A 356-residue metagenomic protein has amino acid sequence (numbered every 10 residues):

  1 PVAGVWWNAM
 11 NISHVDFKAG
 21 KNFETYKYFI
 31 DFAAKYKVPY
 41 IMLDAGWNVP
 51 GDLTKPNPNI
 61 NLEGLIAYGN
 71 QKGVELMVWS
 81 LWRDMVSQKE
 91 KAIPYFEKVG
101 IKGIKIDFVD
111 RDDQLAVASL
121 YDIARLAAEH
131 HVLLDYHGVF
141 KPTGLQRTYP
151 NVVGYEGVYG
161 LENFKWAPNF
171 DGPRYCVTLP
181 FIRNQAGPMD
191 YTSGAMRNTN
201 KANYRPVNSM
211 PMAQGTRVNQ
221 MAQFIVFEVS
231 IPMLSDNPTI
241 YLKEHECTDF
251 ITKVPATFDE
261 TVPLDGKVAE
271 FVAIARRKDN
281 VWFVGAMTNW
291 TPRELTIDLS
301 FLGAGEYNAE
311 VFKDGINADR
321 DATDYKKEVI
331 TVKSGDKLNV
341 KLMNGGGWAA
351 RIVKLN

Functional and structural regions predicted by a protein language model:
P1-Q71, G346-G347: Conserved structural scaffold segments of CAZyme catalytic domains across common CAZy folds
A33, L134, V226, V284: Conserved, mostly hydrophobic/aromatic
L43-M212: Aromatic- and carboxylate-enriched substrate-binding clefts and catalytic-loop regions of carbohydrate-active enzymes
D236-F283, D319-T323: Glycan-recognition and catalytic regions of carbohydrate-active enzymes
V268-A304, W348-A349: Carbohydrate-binding surface patches
F301-G315: Solvent-exposed beta-hairpin/edge-strand motifs
V311-G335: Solvent-exposed beta-strand/loop surfaces of large extracellular or lumenal domains
I330-N356: C-terminal beta-strand-rich structural cap/linker in extracellular carbohydrate-active enzymes
